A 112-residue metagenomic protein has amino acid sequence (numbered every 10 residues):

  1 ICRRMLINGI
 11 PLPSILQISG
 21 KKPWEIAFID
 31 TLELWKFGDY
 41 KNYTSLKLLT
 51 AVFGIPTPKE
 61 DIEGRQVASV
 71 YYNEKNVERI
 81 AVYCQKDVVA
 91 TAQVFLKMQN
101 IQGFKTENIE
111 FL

Functional and structural regions predicted by a protein language model:
I1-A81, V94-Q99, G103-I109: Metal-dependent phosphoesterase core characteristic of DEDDh/y 3'-5' exonuclease domains
